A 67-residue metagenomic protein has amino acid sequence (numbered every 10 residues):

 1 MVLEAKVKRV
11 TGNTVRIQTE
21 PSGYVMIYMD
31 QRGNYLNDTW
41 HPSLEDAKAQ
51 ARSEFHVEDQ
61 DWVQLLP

Functional and structural regions predicted by a protein language model:
M1-V10, L65-P67: Negatively charged, low-complexity tracts enriched in Asp/Glu with abundant Ser/Thr
E4-V7, Q18-E20, H41-L44: A short linear-motif detector with a strong N-terminal bias
V10-L36: Short aromatic-glycine-(Arg/Gly/Cys) micro-motifs in beta-strand/loop hairpins
G33-P67: Mixed-charge, Lys/Arg-enriched low-complexity segments
